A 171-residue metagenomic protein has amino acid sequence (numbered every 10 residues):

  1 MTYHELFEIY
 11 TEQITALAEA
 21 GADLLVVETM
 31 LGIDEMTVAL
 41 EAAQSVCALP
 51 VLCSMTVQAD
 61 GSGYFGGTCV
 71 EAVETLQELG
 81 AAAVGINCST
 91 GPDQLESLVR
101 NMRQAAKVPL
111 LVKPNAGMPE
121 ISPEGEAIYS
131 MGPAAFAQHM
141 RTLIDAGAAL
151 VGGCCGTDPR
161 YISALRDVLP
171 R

Functional and structural regions predicted by a protein language model:
M1-R171: Domain-level signal for soluble alpha/beta catalytic cores
